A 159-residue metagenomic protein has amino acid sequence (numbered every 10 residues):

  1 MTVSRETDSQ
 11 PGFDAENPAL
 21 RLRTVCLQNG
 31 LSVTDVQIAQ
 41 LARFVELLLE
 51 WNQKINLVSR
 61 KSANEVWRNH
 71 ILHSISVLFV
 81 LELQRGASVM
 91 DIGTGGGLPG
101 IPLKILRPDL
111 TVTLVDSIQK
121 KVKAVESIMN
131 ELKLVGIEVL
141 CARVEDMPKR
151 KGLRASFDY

Functional and structural regions predicted by a protein language model:
T2-R85, M90, S127-I137: Class I SAM-dependent transferase core
I75-Y159: Conserved SAM/SAH cofactor-binding pocket of Class I
